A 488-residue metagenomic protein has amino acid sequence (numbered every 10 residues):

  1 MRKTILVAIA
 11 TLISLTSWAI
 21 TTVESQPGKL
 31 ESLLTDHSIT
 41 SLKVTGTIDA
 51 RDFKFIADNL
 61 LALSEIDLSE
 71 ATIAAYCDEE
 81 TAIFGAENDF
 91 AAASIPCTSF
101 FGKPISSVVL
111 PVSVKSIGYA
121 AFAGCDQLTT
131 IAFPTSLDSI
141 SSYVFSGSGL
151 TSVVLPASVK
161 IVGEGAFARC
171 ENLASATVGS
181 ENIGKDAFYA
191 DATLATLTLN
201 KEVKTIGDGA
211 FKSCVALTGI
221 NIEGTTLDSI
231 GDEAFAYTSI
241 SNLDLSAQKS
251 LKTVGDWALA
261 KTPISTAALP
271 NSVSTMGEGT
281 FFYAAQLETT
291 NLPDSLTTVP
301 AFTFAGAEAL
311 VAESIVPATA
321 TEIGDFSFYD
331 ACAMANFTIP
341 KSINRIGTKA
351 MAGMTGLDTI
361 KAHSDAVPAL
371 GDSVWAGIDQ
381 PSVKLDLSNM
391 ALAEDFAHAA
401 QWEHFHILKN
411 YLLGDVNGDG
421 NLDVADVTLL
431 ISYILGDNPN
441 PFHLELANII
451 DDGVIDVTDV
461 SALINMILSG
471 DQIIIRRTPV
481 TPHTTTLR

Functional and structural regions predicted by a protein language model:
M1-T4: Positively charged n-region of N-terminal signal peptides that target proteins for export
S14-T16: N-terminal signal peptide c-region/cleavage motif recognized by signal peptidases
I20-G28, V178, L412-L422: Disulfide-bonded cysteine-rich modules in secreted/extracellular proteins, activating on the conserved Cys frameworks
I20-S25, T40-I48, L63-A93, K103-S116 (+13 more regions): Structural signature of tandem-repeat unit edges
K54-L60, E80, D372-I378, L392-F405: Short, aromatic/basic amphipathic alpha-helical patches
C97-S99, G118-A121, S141-V144, G163-A166 (+11 more regions): Consensus positions within tandem repeat domains that build extended binding/scaffold surfaces
Q380-Y411, V480-R488: Extracellular/surface-exposed low-complexity segments
N410-R488: Cellulosome-associated attachment modules in secreted, modular CAZymes
